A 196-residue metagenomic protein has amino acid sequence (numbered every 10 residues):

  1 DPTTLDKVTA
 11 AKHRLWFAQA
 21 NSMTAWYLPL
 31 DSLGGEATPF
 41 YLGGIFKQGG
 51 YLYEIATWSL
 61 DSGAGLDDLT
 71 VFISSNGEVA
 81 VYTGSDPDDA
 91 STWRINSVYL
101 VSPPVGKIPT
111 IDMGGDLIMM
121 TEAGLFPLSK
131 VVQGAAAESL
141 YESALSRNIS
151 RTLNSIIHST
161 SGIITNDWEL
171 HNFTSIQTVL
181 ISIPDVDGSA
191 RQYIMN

Functional and structural regions predicted by a protein language model:
D1, I45-Q48, S97-P103: Surface loop/turn motifs at the tips and blade-to-blade linkers of beta-strand repeat domains
D1-K12, P39-G43: Asp-box/WD-like beta-propeller blade repeats and closely related beta-sheet repeat scaffolds
A10-H13, T57-N196: Beta-sheet-dominated scaffold domains
T24-Y53, D89-W93: Short, flexible helix-coil linker/hinge segments at the edges of structured domains or between repeats
